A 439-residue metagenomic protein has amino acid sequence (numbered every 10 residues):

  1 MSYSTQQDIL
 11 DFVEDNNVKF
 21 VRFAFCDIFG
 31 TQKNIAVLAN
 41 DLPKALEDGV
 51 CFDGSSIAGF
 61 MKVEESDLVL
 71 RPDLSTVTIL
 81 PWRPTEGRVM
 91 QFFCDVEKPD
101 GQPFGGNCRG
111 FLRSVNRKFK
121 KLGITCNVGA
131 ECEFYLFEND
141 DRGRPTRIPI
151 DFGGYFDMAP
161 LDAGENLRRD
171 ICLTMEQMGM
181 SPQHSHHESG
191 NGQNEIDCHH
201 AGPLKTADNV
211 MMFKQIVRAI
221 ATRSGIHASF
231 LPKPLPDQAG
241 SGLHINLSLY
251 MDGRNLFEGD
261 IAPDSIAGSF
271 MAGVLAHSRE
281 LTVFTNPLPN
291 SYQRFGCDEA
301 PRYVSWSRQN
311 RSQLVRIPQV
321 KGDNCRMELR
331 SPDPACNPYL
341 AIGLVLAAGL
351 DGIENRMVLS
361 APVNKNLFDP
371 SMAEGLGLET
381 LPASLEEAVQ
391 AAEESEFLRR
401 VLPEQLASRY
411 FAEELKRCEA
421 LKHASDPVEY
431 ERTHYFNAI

Functional and structural regions predicted by a protein language model:
M1-I439: Glycine-rich, acidic/polar active-site loops that bind/position phosphate-bearing ligands
